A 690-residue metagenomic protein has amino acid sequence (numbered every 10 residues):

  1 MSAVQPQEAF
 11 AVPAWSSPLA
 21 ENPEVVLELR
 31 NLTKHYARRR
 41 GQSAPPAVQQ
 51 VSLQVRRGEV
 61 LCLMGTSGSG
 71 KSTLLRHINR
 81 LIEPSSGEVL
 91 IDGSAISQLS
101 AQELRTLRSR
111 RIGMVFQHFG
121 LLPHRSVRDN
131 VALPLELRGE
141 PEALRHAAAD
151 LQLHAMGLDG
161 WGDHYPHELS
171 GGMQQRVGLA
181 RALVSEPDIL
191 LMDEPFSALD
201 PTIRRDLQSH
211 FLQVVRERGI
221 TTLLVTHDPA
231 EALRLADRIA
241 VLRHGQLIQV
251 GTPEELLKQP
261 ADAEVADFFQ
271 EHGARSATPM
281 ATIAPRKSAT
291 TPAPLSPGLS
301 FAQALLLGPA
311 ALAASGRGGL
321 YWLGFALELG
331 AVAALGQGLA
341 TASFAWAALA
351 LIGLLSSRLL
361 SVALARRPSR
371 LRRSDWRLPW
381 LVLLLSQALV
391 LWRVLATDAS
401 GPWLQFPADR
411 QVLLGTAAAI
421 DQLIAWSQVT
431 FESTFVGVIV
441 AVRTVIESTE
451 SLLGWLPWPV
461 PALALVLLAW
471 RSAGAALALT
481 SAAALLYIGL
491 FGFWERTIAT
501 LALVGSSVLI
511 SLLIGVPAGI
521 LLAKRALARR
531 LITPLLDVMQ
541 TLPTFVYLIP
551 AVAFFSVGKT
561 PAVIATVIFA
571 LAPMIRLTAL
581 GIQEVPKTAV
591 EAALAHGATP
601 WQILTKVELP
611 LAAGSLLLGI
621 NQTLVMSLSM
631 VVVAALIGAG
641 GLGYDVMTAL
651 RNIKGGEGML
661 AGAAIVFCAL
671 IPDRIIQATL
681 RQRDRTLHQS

Functional and structural regions predicted by a protein language model:
N79: Helix-to-loop junction immediately C-terminal to a conserved catalytic motif
A95, E136, A143-W161, Q213 (+1 more regions): Conserved ABC ATPase "signature" region
Y165-L169, M173: Conserved ABC ATPase signature
E186: Conserved catalytic motifs of ABC-family nucleotide-binding domains
L190-D193: Catalytic Walker B motif of ABC-type/P-loop ATPase nucleotide-binding domains
V250-G251, Q259: ABC ATPase "signature
I564-I568, P600-A634, G656, L660-P672 (+1 more regions): Transmembrane alpha-helices
